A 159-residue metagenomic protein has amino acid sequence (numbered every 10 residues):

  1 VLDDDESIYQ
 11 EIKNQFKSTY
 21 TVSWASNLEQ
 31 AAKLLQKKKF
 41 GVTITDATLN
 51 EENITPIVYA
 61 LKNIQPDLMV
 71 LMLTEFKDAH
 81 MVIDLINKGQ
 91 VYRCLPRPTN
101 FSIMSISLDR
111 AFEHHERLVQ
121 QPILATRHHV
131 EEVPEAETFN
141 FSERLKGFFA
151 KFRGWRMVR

Functional and structural regions predicted by a protein language model:
D5-Q30: Two-component/phosphorelay signaling modules centered on CheY-like receiver
L28, G41-I64, K77-M81: Conserved phosphotransfer microenvironments
Q36-K38, L61-D67, K88-G89: Conserved phosphotransfer cores of two-component systems
T43, V70, R93-L95: Two-component signal transduction core modules
I54, I86-Y92: As written
P98-L108, F112, E116: C-terminal output helix
T126-R159: C-terminal output/effector regions of signal-responsive regulators
